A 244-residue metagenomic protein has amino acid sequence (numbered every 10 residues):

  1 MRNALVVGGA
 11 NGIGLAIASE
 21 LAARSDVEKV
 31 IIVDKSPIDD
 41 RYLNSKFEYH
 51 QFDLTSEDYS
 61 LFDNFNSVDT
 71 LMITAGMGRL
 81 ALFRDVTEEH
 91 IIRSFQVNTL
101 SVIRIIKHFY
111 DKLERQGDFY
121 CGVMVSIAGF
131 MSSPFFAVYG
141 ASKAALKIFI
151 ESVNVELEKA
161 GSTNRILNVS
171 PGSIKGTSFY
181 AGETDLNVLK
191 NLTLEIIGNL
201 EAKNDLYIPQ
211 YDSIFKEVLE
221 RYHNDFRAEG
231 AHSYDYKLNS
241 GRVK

Functional and structural regions predicted by a protein language model:
A10, A18: N-terminal Rossmann NAD(P)H-binding glycine-rich loop of SDR-like oxidoreductase domains
T74-L80: Conserved NAD(P)H cofactor-binding loop of Rossmann-fold oxidoreductase domains
L82-F83, H90-I92: Substrate-binding pocket helix/loop in short-chain dehydrogenase/reductase
I106, S142: Active-site helix of classical SDR
S126: Residue(s) in the substrate-gating loop at a strand-loop-helix junction that position the organic substrate next
S132-G140, S152: Active-site loop-to-helix junction immediately N-terminal to the catalytic Tyr of the SDR YXXXK motif in Rossmann-fold
N164, N168, Y180-R221: C-terminal helical subdomain
